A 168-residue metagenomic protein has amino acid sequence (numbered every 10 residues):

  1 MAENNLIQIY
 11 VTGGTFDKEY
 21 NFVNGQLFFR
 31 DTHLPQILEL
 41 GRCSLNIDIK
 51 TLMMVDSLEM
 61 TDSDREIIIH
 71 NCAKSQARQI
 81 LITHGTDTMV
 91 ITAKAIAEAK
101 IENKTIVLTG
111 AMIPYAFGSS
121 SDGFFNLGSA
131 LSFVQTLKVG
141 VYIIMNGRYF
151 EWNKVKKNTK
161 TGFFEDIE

Functional and structural regions predicted by a protein language model:
A2-E168: Active-site histidine-anchored catalytic micro-motif
